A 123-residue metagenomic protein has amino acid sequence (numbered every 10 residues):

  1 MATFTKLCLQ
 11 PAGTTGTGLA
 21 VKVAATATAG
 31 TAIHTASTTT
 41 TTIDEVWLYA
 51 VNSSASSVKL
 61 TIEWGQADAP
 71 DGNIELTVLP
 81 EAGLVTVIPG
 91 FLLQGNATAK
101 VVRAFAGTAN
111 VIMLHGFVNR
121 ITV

Functional and structural regions predicted by a protein language model:
M1-T40, F105-V123: C-terminal interaction-tip segments
T3-F4, L60-I62: Long, low-complexity N-terminal extensions
T39-W47, N96-K100: Short, solvent-exposed loop/turn segments enriched in Ser/Thr/Gly
D44-V46, S56-T61, N110-L114: Short beta-strand/loop motifs in extracellular/secreted proteins, especially within beta-sandwich accessory domains
V51-A55, G107: Short solvent-exposed strand-capping/beta-turn motif centered on an Asx-Ser/Thr pair
N52, Q66, R120-T122: Beta-strand elements of well-folded, non-transmembrane domains
G65-V101, G107: Intrinsically disordered, low-complexity Pro/Gly/Ser/Thr-rich segments with frequent PxxP/GP/PP motifs and embedded
